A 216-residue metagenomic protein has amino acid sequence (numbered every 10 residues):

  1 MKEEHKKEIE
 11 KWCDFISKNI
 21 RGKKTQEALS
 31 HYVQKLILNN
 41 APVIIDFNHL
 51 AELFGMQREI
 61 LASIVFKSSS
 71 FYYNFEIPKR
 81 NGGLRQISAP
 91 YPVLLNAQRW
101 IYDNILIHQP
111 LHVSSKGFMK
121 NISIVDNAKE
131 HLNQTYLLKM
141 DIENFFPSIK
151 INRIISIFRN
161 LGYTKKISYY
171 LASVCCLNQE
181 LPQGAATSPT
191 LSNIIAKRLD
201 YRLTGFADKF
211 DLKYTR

Functional and structural regions predicted by a protein language model:
M1-I64, S68-S70: Non-catalytic, polymerase-adjacent accessory regions of viral genome-replication enzymes
N40, N74-P78, N127-E130, L212-Y214: Short, flexible, solvent-exposed loop/turn segments with mixed acidic/basic and small polar residues
V43, E52-G55, R85, P92 (+4 more regions): Nucleotide/phosphate-binding site architecture used for ATP/NTP-dependent chemistry
N48, E52, F75, L95 (+2 more regions): N-terminal, well-ordered alpha-helical segments
L61-R80, L171-A172: Reverse-transcriptase-like RNA-dependent polymerase core
F75-Q98, G117, V174-N193: Short, conserved non-catalytic motifs in the polymerase core
L94-M140, N144, P189-N193: Active-site-proximal segment of RNA-dependent polymerases
E130-R216: Conserved polymerase palm-domain catalytic core
